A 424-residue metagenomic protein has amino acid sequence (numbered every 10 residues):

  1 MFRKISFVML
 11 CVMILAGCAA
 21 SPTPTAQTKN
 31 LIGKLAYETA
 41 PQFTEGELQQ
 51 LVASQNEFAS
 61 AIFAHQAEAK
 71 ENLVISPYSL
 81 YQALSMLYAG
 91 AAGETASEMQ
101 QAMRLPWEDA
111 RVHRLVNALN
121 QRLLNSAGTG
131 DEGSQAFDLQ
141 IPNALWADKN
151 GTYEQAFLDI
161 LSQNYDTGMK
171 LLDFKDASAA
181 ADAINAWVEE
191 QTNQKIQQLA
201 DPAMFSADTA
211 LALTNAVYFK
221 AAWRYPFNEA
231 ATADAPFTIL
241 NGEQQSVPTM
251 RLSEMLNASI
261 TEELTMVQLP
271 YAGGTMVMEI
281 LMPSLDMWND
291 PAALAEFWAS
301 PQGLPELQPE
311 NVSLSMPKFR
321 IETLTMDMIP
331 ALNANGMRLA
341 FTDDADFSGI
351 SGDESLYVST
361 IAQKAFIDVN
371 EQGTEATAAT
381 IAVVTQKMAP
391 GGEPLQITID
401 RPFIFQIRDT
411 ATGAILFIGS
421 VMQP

Functional and structural regions predicted by a protein language model:
F2-F174: Detector for small/aliphatic-rich hydrophobic stretches
V8, C18, Q27-A36, G352-S355 (+4 more regions): Non-catalytic interaction/Regulatory regions outside core domains
A59, E263-M266, K364, D400-I404: Short glycine-rich loop/turn motifs
K70, D109-S284, L307-P390, P394: Non-catalytic, conformational "gating/processing" segments within enzyme and secreted inhibitor domains
V74-A96, Q268, E393-P424: Feature captures eukaryotic membrane-trafficking machinery centered on endolysosomal pathways and lysosome-related
K195, M287-W288, A414-I415: Short beta-strands and strand-coil junctions in structured, solvent-facing domains, enriched
P283-Q308: Internal alpha/beta scaffold segment
E296, V383-T385, M422: Short, solvent-exposed amphipathic alpha-helical segments in soluble enzyme and RNA/protein-processing domains
